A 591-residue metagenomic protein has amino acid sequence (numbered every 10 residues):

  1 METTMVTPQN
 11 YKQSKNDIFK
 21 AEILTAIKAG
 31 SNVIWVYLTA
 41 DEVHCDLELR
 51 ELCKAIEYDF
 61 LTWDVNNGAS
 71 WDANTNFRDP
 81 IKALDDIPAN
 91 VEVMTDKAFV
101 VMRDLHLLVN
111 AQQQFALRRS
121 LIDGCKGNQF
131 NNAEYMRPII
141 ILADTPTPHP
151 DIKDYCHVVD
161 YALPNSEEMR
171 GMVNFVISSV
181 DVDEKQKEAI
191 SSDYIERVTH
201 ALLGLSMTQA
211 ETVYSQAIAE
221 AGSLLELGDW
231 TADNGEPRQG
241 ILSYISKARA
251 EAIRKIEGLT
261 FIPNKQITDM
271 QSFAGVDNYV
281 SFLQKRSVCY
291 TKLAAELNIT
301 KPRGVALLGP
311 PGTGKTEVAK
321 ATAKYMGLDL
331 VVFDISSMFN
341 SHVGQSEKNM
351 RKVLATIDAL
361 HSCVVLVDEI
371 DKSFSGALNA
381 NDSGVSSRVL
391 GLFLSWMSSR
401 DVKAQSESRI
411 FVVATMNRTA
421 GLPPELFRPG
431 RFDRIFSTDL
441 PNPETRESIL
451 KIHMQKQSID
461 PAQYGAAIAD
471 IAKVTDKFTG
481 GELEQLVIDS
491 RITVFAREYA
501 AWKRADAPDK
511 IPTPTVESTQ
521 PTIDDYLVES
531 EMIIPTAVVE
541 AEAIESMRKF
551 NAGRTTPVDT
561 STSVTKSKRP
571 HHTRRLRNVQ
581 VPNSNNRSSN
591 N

Functional and structural regions predicted by a protein language model:
E2-M5, N16-A26, G30, C45 (+5 more regions): C-terminal engagement/docking regions of AAA+ P-loop ATPases
V6-K12, H106-V109: Glycine-rich phosphate-binding "P-loop"
N10-S14, I18, H44-L47, T75-K82 (+7 more regions): Alpha-helix boundary/N-cap detector
K20, F77-P80, M169, R238-I241 (+1 more regions): Short amphipathic alpha-helical segments that mediate assembly, nucleic-acid/protein binding, or membrane association
L24, K28, V33-I34, L38-V43 (+6 more regions): Walker A/P-loop NTP-binding motif of AAA+ ATPase domains
S31-N32, C53-Y58, N174-V182, L203-M207 (+9 more regions): Non-catalytic alpha-helical coupling and interface elements of nucleotide-dependent molecular machines and regulators
V180-K247, P461-E529: Conserved AAA+ ATPase small/helical "lid" subdomain
P237, I241-E257, K320, K456: A general lysine-centric signal
